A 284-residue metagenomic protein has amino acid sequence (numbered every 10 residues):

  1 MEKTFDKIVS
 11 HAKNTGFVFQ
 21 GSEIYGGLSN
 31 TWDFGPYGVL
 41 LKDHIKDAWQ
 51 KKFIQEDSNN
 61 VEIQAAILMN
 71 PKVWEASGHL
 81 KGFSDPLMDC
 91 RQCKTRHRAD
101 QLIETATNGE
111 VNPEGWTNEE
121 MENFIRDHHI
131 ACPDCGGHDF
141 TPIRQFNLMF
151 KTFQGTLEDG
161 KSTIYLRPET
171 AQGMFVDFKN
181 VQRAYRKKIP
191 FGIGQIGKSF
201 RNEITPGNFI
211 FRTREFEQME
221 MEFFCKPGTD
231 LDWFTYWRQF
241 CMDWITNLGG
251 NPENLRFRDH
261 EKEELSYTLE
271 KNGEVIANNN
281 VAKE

Functional and structural regions predicted by a protein language model:
E2-E284: TRNA-recognition modules of translation machinery and tRNA-sensing kinases, especially anticodon-binding
